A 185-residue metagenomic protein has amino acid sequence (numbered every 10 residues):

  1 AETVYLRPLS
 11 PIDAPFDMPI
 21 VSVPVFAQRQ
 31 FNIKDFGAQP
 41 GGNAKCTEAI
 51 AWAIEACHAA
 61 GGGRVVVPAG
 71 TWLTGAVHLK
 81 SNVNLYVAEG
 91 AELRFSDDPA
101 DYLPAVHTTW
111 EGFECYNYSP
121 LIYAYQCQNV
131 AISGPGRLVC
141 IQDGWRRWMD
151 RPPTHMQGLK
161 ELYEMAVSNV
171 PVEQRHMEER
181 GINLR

Functional and structural regions predicted by a protein language model:
A1-V66, T71-R185: Extracellular "leader-to-stem" segments immediately downstream of a signal peptide or signal-anchor in secreted/lumenal
